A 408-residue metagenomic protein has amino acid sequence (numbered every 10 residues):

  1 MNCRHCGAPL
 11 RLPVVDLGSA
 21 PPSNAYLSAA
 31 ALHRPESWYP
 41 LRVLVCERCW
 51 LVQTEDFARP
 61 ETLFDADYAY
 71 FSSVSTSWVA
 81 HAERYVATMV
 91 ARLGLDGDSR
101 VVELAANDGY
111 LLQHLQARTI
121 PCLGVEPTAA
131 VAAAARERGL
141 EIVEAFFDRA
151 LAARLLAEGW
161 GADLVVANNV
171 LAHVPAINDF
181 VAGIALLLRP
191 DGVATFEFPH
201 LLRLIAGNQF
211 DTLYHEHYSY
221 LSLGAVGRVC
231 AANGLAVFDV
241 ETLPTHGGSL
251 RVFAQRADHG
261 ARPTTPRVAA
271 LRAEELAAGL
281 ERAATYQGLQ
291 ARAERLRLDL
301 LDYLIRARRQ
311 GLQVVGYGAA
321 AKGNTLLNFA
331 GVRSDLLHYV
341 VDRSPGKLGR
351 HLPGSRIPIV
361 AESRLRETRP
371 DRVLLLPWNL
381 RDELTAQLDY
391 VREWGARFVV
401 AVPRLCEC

Functional and structural regions predicted by a protein language model:
M1-T76, E241: N-terminal juxtadomain amphipathic helix that follows a signal peptide/anchor or precedes a small N-terminal auxiliary
G97-N107, V314-Y317: Conserved class I S-adenosyl-L-methionine
D108-T119: Conserved SAM-binding loop of SAM-dependent methyltransferases across substrates and taxa, primarily the Class I
V166: A conserved beta-strand element that flanks and buttresses the S-adenosyl-L-methionine
N178-V193: A short glycine-rich, Lys/Arg-flanked "PGG" loop and its adjoining helix->strand segment in the class I
D191-P199, R397-A401: Conserved beta-strand signature within the Rossmann-like core of class I S-adenosyl-L-methionine
F196-S219, L223-V226, C230: Short, glycine-/aromatic-enriched active-site segment of Class I SAM-dependent methyltransferases
H246-R292: Flexible, glycine-/basic-rich loop-and-beta segments that form/coincide with the SAM-dependent methyltransferase
